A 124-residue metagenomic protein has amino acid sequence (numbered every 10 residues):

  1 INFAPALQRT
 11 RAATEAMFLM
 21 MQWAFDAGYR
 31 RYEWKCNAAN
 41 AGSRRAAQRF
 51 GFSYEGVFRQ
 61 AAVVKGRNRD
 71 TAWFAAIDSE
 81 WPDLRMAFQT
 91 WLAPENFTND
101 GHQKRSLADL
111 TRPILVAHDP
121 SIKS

Functional and structural regions predicted by a protein language model:
I1-S124: Acyl-donor (CoA/ACP) binding surface of acyl/acetyltransferases
